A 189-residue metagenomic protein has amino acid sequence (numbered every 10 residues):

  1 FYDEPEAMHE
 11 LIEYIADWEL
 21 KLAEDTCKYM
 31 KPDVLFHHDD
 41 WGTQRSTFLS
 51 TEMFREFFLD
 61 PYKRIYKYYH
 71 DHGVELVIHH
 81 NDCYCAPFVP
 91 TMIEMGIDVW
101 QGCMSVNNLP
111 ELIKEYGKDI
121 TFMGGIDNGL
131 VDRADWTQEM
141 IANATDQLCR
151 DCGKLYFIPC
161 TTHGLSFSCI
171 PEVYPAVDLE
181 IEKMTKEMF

Functional and structural regions predicted by a protein language model:
F1-F189: Active-site loop segments of alpha/beta catalytic cores
